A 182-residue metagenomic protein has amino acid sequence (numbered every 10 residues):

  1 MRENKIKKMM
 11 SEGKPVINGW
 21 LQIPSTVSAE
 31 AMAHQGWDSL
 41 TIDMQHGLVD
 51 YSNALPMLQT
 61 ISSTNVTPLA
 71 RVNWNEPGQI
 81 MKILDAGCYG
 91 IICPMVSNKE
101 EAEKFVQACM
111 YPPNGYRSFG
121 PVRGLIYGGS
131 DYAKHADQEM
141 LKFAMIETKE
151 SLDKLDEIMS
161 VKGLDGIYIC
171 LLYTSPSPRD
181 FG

Functional and structural regions predicted by a protein language model:
M1-N18, S130-A136: N-terminal amphipathic alpha-helix/helix-capping segment at the start of soluble metabolic enzymes
G19, D43, I91, F105 (+2 more regions): Conserved, mostly hydrophobic/aromatic
Q22-A33, N75-M81, S151-M159: Short, acidic/polar
Y51-V72: Alpha-helix-loop-beta-strand connector modules within alpha/beta enzyme cores
V66-G90: Active-site beta->alpha loop and helix N-cap motifs at the rims of alpha/beta catalytic domains
C93-S97, D165-L172: Non-cysteine beta-strand/loop elements that form the S-adenosyl-L-methionine
C93-V161: Conserved anion-binding
Y173-G182: Single conserved hydrophobic/aromatic residue that forms the stacking wall/gate of nucleotide- or nucleobase-binding
